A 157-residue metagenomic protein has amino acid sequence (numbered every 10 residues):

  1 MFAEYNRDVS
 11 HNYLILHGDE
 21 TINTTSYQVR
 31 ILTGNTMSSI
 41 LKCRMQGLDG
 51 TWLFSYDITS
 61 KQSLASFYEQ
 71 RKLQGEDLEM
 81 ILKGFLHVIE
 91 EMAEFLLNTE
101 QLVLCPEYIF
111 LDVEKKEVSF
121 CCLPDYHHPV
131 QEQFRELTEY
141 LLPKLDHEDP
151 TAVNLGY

Functional and structural regions predicted by a protein language model:
M1-Y157: ATP/nucleotide-binding catalytic cores
